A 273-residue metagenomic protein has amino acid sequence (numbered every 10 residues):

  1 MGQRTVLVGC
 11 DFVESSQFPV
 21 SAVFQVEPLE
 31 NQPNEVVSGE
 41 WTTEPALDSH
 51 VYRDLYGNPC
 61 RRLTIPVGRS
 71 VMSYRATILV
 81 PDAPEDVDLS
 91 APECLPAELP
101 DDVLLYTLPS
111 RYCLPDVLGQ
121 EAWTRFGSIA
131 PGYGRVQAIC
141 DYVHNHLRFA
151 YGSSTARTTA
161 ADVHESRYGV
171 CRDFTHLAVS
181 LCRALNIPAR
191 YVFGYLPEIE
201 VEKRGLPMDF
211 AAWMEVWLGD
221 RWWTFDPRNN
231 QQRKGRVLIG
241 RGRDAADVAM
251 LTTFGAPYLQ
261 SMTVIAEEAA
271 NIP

Functional and structural regions predicted by a protein language model:
M1-A91: Intrinsically disordered, low-complexity N-terminal segments that are enriched in acidic
S16, M72, T77-D82, D88 (+5 more regions): Secondary-structure boundary elements
V26-L29, D88-A97, R228-Q232, F254-A256: Short intrinsically disordered coil segments
T43, I65, V80, Y151 (+4 more regions): Generic structural "secondary-structure junction" signal
L47-H50, P96-L99, Q232-R241: Short, surface-exposed linear segments at secondary-structure transitions and domain or protein termini
N58, C94, T158-T159, D220 (+1 more regions): Residue-level signal for pocket-adjacent positions within structured domains
G68, I129, K203-G205: Glycine-centered loop/turn motifs
D141, D173-S261: Hydrophobic/aromatic-rich core segments of domains that either
